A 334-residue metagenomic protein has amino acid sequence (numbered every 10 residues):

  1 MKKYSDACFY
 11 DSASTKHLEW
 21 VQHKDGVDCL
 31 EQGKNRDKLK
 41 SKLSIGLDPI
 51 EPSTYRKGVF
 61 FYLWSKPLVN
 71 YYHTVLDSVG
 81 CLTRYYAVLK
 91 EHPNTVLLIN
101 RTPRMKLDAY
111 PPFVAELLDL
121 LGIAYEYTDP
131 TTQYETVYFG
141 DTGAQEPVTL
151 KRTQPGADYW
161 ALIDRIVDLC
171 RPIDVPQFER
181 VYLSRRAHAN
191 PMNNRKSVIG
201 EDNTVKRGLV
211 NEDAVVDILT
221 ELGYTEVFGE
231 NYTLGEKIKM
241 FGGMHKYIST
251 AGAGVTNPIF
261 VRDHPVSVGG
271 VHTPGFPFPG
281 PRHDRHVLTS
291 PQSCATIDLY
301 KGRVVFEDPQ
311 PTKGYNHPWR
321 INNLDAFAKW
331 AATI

Functional and structural regions predicted by a protein language model:
M1-I334: The feature primarily captures lumenal catalytic ectodomains of type II secretory-pathway glycosyltransferases
